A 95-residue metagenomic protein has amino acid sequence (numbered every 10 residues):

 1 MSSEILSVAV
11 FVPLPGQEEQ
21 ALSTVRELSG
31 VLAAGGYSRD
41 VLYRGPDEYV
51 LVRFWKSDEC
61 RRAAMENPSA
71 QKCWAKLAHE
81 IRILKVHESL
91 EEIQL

Functional and structural regions predicted by a protein language model:
S2, G45-E48: Short strand-connecting beta-turns/loops that link adjacent beta-strands
S3-S7: Short structural boundary motif marking the start of a folded domain
V10-S23: Short, surface-exposed ligand-recognition loops at beta-strand->loop->(often short) alpha-helix junctions that present
P15, P46, D58-E59: Feature marks short, surface-exposed loop/turn motifs that line or immediately flank catalytic pockets and channel
E27-R39, F54-E88: An amphipathic, aromatic/His-enriched active-site/gating alpha helix that lines ligand/cofactor pockets
D40-R44: Short beta-strand
L90-L95: Short, low-order "capping/linker" segments at domain edges
